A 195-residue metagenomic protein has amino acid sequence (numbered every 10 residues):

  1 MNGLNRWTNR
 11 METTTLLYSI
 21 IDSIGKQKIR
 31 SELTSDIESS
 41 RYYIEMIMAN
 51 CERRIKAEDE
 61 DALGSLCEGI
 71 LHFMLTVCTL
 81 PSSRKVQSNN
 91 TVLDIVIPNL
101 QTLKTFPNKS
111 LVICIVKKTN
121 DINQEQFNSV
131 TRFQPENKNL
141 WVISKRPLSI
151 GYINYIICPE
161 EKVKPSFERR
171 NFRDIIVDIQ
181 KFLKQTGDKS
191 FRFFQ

Functional and structural regions predicted by a protein language model:
M1-G69: Interdomain/boundary linker segments immediately adjacent to catalytic/signaling cores
I47-N50, E60-A62, V77-P81, T102-K109: Generic detector of short, locally flexible boundary/turn motifs and exposed helical patches
R54-I55, S65-I70, S83-Q87, L111-C114: N-terminal start-of-chain detector that recognizes signal peptides and the immediate post-cleavage beginning
D61, H72-D94: A short acidic/basic microdomain associated with nuclease active sites
L75, L93-N128: Conserved catalytic cores of phosphodiester-cleaving nucleases, focusing on short active-site segments
V116-Q195: Charged, structured surface patches that assemble and position nucleic-acid processing machinery
